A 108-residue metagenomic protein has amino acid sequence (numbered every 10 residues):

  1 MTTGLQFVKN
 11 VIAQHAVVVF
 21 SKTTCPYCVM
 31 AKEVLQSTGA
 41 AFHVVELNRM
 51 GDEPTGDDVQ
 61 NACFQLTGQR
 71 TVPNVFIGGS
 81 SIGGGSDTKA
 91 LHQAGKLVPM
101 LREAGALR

Functional and structural regions predicted by a protein language model:
M1-Q6, R108: N-terminal organelle transit peptides
T3, I12-H15, F20, P54 (+4 more regions): Eukaryote-biased feature marking scaffold/signaling PDZ-domain proteins and nuclear chromatin regulators
G4, T24-Y27, A31, T55 (+4 more regions): Alpha-helical interaction elements in eukaryotic regulators
G4-V45: Local sequence-structure signature of Cys/Sec-based thiol-disulfide redox active-site neighborhoods
A41-D58: Thiol-based oxidoreductase modules, predominantly thioredoxin-like and allied folds used for disulfide exchange
N61-C63: Short, hinge-like loop/turn segments at secondary-structure boundaries
Q65-T71: Thiol/disulfide oxidoreductase modules built on the thioredoxin-like
I77-L107: Non-catalytic, surface beta->alpha helical segment in thiol-disulfide oxidoreductase systems
